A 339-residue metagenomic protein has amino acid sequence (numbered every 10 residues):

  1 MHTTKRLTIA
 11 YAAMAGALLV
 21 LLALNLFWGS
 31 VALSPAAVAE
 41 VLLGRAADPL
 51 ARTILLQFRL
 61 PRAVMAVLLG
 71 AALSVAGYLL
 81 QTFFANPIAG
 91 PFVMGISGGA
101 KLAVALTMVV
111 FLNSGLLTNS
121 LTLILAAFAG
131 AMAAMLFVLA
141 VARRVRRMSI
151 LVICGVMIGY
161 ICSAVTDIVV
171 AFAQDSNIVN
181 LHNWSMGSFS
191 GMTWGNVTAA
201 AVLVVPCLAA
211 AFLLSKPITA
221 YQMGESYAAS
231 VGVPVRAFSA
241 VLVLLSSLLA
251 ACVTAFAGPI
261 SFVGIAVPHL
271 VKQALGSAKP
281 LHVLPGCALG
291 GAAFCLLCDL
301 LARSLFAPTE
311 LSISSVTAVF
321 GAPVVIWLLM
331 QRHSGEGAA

Functional and structural regions predicted by a protein language model:
M1-A339: Alpha-helical transmembrane segments in inner-membrane proteins
